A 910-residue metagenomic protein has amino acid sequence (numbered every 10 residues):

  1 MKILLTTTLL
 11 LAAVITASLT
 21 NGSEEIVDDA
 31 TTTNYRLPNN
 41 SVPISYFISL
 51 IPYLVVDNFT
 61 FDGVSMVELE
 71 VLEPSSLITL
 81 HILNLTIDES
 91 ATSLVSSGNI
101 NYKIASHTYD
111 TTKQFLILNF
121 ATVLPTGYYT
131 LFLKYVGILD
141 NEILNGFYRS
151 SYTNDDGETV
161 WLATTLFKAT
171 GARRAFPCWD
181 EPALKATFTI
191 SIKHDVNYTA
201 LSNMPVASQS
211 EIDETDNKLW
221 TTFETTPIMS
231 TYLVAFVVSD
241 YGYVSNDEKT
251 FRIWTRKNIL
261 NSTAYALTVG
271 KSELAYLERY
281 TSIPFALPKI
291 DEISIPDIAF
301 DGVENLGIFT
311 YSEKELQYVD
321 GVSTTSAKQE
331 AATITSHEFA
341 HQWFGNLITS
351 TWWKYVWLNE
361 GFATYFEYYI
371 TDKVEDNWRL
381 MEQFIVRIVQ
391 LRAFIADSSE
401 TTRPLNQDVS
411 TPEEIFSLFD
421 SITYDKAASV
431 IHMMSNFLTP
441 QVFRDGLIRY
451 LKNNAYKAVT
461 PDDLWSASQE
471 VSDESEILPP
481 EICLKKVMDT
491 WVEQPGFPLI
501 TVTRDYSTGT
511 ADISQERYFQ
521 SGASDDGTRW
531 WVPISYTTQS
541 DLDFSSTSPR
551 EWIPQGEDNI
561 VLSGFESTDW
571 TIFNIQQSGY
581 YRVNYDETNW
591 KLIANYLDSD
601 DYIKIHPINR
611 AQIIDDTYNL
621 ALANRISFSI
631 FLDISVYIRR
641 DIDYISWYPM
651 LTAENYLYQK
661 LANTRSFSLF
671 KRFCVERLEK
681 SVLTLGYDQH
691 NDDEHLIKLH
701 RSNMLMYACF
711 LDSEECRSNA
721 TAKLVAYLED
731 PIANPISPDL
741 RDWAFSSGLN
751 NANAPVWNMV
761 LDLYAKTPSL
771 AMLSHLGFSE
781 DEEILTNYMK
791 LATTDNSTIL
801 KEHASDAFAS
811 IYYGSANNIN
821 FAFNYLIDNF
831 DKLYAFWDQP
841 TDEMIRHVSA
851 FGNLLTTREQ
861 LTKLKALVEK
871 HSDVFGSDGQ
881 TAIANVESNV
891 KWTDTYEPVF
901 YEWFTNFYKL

Functional and structural regions predicted by a protein language model:
K2-V64, S97, D156-L162, P182 (+1 more regions): N-terminal, polar/Ser/Thr-rich
V27-N40, P125, F132-F188, S239-D247 (+3 more regions): Glycine/proline-rich low-complexity spacer/linker segments in large multi-domain proteins
D62-N84: Ligand-binding face of N-terminal immunoglobulin V-set domains in extracellular IgSF glycoproteins
G63, T165-T170, P177-S336, Y365 (+6 more regions): Hydrophobic helix-coil surface modules that form long, contiguous segments used for peptide/substrate interaction
L85-N154, P177, T215, N559-F565: A surface-exposed beta-strand-loop module
T86-L94, E481-K485, P495-N574: Beta-strand-rich binding/interaction modules
F223, R252-S524, N663-E676, K680-Y687 (+2 more regions): Hydrophobic alpha-helical and helix-loop surface patches within well-folded domains that function as non-catalytic
Q390-L391, S398, D512, T537-W552 (+1 more regions): Long, ordered, helix-rich scaffold segments
